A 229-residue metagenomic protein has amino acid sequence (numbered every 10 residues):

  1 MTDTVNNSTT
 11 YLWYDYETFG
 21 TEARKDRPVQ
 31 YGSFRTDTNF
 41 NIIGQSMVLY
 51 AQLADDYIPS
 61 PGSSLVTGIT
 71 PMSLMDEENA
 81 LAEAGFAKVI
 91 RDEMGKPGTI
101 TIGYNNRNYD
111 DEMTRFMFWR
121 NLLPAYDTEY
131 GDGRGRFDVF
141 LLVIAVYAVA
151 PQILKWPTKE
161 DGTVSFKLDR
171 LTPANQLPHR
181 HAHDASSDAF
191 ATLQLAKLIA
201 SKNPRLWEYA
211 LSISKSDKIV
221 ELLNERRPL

Functional and structural regions predicted by a protein language model:
M1-T10: Extreme N-terminus of proteins, especially the signal/transit-peptide cleavage junction and the first residues
T2-D3, K197-L229: Acidic two-metal-ion nuclease catalytic site recognized across multiple nuclease folds, prominently DnaQ/RNase D-T
T9, D26-Y31, R35-I69, D92-P204 (+1 more regions): Metal-dependent phosphoesterase core characteristic of DEDDh/y 3'-5' exonuclease domains
T9-F19: Two-metal-ion RNase H-like nuclease active-site motif
G20-R24: Short N-terminal binding/cap micro-motifs at the start of the first secondary-structure element
D56, M75-D76, D217, E221: A broadly tuned "polar low-complexity/structure-edge" signature
T67-D92: Metal-dependent phosphoesterase signature
E83-K88, D138-Y147, I219-L229: Hydrophobic transmembrane alpha-helix bundles
